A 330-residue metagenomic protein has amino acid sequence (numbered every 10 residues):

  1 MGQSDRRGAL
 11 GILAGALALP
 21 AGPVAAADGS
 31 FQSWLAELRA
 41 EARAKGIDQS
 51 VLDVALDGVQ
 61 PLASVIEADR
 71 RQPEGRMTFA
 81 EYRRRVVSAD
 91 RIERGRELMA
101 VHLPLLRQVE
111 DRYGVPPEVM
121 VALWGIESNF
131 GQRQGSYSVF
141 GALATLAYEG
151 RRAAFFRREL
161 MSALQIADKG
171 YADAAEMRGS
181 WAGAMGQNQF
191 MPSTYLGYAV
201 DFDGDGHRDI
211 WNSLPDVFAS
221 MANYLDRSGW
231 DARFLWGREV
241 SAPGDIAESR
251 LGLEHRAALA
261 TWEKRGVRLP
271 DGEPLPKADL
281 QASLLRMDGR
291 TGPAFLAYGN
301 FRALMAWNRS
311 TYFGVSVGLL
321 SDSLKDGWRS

Functional and structural regions predicted by a protein language model:
M1-A16: N-terminal secretory signal peptides and thylakoid transit peptides that target proteins across membranes
A21-G22: N-terminal signal peptide c-region/cleavage motif recognized by signal peptidases
A27-E110: An acidic, Gly/Ser/Thr/Pro-rich helix-cap/linker signature
W34, E41-A44, Q49-G58, R157-R178 (+1 more regions): A contiguous strand-loop segment
R39, L164, A222-D226, G318: Non-transmembrane alpha-helical segments in soluble domains of secreted/periplasmic/extracellular proteins
R84-S213, F218-S220: Acidic/His-rich structured neighborhood in mature extracellular/periplasmic domains
A174, R178-A278: Flexible, glycine-rich surface segments
I246-S330: C-terminal soluble interaction/assembly domains
